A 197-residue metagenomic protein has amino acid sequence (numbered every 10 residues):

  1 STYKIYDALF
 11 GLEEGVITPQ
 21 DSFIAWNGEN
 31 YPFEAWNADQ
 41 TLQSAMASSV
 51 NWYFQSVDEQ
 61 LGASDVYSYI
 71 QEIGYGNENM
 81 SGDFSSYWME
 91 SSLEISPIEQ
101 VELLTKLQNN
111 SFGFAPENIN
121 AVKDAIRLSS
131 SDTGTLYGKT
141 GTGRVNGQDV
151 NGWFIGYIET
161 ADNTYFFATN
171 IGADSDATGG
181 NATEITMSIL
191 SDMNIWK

Functional and structural regions predicted by a protein language model:
S1-F23, A45, F167: Active-site SXXK
S1-T2, T18, W36-Q40, S44 (+5 more regions): Soluble non-cytosolic domains of exported or imported proteins
T2-Y3, P19, N37-Q40, W52 (+6 more regions): Extracytoplasmic
E13-Q40: Active-site-proximal loop and beta-strand segments within enzyme catalytic domains
P19-I24, D58, E78-F84, S111-I119: Surface-exposed patches in mature extracellular/periplasmic domains of secreted proteins
N30-Y31, W52-Y53, Y75-N77, S85-M89 (+3 more regions): Solvent-exposed loop/turn segments at secondary-structure junctions within structured extracellular/periplasmic domains
E34, T41-L42, S56-L104: Mid-domain, small-residue-enriched loop/turn segments at the edges of structured enzyme/sensor domains
E59-G62, T105-G134, T140-K197: Structured C-terminal helix/loop/strand segments within mature extracytoplasmic catalytic/sensor domains
